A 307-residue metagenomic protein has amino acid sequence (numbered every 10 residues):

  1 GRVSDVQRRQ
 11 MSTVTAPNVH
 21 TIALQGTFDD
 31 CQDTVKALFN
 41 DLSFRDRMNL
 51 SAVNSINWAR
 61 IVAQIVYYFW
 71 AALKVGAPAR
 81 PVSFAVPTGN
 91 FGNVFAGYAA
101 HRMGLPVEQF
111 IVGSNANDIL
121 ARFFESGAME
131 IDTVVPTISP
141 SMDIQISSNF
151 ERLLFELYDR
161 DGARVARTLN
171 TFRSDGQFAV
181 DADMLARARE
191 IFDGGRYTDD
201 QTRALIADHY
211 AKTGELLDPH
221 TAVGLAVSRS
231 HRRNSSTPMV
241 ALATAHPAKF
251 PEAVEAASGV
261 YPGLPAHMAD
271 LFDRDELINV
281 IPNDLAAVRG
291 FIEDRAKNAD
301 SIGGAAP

Functional and structural regions predicted by a protein language model:
G1-P307: PLP-dependent amino-acid enzyme catalytic core
